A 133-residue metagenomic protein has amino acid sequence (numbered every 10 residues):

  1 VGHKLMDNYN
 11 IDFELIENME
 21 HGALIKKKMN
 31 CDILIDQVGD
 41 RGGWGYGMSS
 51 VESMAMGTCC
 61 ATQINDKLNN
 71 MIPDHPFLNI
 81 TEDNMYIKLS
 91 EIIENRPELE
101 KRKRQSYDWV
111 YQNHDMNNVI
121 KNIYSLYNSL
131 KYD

Functional and structural regions predicted by a protein language model:
V1-H21: Conserved catalytic-core segment of nucleotide-activated headgroup transferases in glycan assembly
G22-I25, Y86: Short hydrophobic/charged patches on amphipathic alpha-helices used for structural packing and interfaces
L24-I25, G42-G43, T62-M71: Short glycine/proline-enriched, acidic/aromatic patches that form the donor-sugar handling elements
I25, G47-A55: Short alpha-helical segment that forms part of, or immediately flanks, the ligand-binding pocket in carbohydrate-active
M29-G42, T58: Acidic donor-binding loop of glycosyltransferase active sites
A55, C59-T62: Short hydrophobic beta-strand element within catalytic cores of glycosyltransferases and related nucleotide-activated
N69-S90: Change "using UDP/GDP/dTDP sugars" to "using nucleotide sugars
P97-N128: A charged, aromatic-enriched C-terminal amphipathic alpha-helix characteristic of glycosyltransferases across folds
